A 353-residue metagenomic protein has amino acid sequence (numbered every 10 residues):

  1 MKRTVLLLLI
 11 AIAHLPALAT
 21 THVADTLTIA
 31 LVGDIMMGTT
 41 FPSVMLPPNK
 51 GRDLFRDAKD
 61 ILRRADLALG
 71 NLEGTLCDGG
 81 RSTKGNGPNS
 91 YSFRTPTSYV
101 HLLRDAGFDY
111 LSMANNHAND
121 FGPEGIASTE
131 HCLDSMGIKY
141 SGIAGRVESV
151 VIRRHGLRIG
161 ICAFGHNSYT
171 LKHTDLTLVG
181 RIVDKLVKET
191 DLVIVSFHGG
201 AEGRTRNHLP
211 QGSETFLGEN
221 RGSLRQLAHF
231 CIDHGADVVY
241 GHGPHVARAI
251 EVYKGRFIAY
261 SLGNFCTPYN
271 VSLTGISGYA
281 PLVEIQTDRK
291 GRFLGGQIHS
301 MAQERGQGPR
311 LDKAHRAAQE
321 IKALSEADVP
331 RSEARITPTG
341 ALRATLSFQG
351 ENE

Functional and structural regions predicted by a protein language model:
T4-A13: Sec-dependent N-terminal signal peptides
A13-A19: C-terminal segment of classical bacterial N-terminal signal peptides
A19-E353: Acidic, metal/ion-coordinating pockets
